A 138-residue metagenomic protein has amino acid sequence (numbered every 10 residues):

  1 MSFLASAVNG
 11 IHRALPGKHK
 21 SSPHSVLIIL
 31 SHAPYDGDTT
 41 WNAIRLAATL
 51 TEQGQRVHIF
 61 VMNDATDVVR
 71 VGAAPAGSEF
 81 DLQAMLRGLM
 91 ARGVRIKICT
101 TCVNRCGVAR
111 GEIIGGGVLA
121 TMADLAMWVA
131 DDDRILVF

Functional and structural regions predicted by a protein language model:
S2-S21: Positively charged, low-complexity intrinsically disordered leader regions
S22, V26-W41, V69-A74: Short, glycine-rich nucleotide/cofactor-binding loops
S25, R56-H58, R95: Residues at the starts of beta-strands that form the adenosine-phosphate
T40-Q55, I59: Histidine-anchored nucleotide/phosphate-binding helix
N63-T66, C102-V103: Short beta-alpha junction loops
G72-G77, I113-G115: Short glycine-enriched, charge-decorated loop/helix-capping segments at active-site entrances that position
P75-V103: A glycine-rich helix N-cap at a beta->alpha junction
C106-D131, L136: C-terminal structural segments of small proteins and small subunits
